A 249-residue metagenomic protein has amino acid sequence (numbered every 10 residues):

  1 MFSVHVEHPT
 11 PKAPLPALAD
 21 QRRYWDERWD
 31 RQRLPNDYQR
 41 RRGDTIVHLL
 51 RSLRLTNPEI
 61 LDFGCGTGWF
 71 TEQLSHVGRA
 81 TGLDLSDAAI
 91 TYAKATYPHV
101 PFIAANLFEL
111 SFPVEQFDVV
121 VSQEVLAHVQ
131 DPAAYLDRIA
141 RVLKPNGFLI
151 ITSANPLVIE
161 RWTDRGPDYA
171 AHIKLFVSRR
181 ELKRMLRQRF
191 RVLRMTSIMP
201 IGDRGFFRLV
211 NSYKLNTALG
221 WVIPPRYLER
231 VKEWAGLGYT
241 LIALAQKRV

Functional and structural regions predicted by a protein language model:
M1-P113, Q123, L136, L175 (+1 more regions): Conserved N-terminal segment of class I S-adenosyl-L-methionine
H8-P16, E27, R31-R40, F108 (+3 more regions): S-adenosyl-L-methionine-dependent methyltransferase catalytic module, highlighting the catalytic core
V121-Q130: A short SAM/SAH-binding and catalytic strip from SAM-dependent methyltransferases
